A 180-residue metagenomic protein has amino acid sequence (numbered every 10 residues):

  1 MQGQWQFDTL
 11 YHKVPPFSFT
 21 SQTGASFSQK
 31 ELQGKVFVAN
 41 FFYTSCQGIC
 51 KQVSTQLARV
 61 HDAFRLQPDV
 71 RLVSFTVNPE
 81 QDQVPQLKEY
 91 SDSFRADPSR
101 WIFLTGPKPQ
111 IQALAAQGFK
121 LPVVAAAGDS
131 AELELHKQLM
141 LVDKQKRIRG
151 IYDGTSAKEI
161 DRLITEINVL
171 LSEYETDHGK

Functional and structural regions predicted by a protein language model:
M1-P16, G179-K180: N-terminal targeting signals for export/organelle localization
H12-V14, V36, E134-H136: Short, small/polar residue-rich loop motifs at catalytic or cofactor-binding pockets
S18-F19, L141: Hydrophobic beta-strand positions
F27-L57, L72-V73: Short active-site neighborhood of thiol/selenol oxidoreductases, capturing the structured segment around
P68-Q83, S99-I111: Thiol-based oxidoreductase modules, predominantly thioredoxin-like and allied folds used for disulfide exchange
K88-H136: Short, internal strand/loop/helix patches that form the active-site neighborhood or redox-interaction surface
A127-K180: Thiol-/selenol-based redox modules, centered on thioredoxin-like and closely related oxidoreductase domains
